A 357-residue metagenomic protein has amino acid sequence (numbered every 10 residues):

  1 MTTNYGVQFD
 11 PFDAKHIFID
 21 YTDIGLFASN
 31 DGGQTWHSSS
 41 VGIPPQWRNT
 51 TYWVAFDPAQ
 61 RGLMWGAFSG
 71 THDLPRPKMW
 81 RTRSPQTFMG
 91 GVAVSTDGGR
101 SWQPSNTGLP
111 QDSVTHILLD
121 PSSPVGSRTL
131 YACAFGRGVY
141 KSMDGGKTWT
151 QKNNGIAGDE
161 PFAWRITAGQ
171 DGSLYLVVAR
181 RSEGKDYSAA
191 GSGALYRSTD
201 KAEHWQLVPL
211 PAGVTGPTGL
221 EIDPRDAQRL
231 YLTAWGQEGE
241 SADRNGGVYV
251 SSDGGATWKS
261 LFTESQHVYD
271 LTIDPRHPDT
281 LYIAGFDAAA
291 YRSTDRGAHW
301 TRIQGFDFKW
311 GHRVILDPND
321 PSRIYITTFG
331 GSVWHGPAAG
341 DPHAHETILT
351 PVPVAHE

Functional and structural regions predicted by a protein language model:
M1-E357: Extracellular glycan-interacting surfaces
